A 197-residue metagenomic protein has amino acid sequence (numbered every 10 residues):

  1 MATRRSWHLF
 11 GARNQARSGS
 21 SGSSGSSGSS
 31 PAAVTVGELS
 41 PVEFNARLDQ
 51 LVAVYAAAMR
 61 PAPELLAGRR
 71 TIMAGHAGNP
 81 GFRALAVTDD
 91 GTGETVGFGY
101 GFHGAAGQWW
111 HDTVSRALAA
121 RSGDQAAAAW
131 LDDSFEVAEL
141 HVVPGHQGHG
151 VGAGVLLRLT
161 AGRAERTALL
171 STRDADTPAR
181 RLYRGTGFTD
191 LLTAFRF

Functional and structural regions predicted by a protein language model:
R17-S30: Compositionally biased, intrinsically disordered low-complexity segments enriched for polar/charged residues
S29-L51: A short beta-loop-alpha structural element at the N-terminal edge of CoA-dependent acyl/N-acetyltransferase catalytic
V34, T92-F98, F135: Glycine-rich phosphate/pyrophosphate-binding loop shared by adenosine-nucleotide-utilizing enzymes
Y55, Y183, F188: Conserved active-site tyrosine of GNAT-family acetyltransferases
P61-G91, Y100-A106, S122, A126: Active-site rim helix/loop that mediates acceptor-substrate recognition in acyltransferases
Y100-E139: Conserved acyl-donor/pantetheine-binding loop and adjacent beta-alpha core of acyl/acetyltransferases and related
Q125-L131, F135, H141-P144, G154-T167: Conserved acyl-CoA
V142-Q147, T160, L169-R180, F195-F197: Conserved beta-strand-loop-alpha-helix junction that forms the acyl-donor binding cleft
